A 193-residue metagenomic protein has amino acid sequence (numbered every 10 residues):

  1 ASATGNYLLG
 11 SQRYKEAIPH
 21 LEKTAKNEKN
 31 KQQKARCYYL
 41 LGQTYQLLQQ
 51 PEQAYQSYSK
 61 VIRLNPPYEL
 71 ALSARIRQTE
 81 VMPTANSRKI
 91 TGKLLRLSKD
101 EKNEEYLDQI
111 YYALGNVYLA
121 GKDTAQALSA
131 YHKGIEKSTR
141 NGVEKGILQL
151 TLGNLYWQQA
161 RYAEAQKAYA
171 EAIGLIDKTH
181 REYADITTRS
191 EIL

Functional and structural regions predicted by a protein language model:
A3-N6, Q33, Y39-L40, L47 (+6 more regions): "A position-specific structural signal for the A-helix of alpha-solenoid helical repeats
E22-K31, S59-Y68, M82-T84, L95-Y106 (+2 more regions): Solenoid-like repeat scaffolds
E52-L70, T79, Y162-L193: TPR/TPR-like (Sel1-like) alpha-helical repeat modules
